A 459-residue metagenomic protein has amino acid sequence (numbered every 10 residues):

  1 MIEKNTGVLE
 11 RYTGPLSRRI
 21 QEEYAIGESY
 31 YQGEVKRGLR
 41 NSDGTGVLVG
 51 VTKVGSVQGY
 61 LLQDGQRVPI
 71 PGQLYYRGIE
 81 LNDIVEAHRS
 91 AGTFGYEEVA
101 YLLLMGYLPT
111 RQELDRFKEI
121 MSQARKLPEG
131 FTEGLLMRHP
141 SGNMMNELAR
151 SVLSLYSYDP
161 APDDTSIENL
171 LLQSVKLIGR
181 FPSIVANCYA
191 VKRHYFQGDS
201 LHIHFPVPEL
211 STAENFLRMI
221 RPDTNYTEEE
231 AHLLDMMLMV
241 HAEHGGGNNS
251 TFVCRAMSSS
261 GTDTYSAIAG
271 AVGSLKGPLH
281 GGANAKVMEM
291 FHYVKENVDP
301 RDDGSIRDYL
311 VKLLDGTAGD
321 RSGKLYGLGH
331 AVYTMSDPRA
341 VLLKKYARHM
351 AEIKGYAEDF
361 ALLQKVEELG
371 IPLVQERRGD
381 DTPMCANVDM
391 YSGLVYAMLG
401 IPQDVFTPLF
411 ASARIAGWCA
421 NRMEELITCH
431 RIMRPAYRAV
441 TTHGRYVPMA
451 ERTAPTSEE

Functional and structural regions predicted by a protein language model:
M1-E459: Non-transmembrane, aqueous-exposed alpha-helical and coiled segments at domain scale
